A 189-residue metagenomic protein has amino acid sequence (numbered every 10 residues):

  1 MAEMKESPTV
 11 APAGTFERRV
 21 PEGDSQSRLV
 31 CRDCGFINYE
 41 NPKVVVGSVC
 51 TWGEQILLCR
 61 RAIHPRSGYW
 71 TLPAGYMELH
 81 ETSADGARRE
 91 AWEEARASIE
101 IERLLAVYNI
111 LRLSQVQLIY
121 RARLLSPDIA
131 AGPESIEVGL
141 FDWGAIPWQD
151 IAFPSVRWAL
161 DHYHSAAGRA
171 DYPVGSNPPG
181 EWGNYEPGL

Functional and structural regions predicted by a protein language model:
M1-K5, P133-L189: Nudix hydrolase/Nudix homology domain
M1-R66, Y76-E93, A97-D128, R169-L189: N-terminal leader/linker segments that precede catalytic domains of diphosphate-processing enzymes
V49, G75-M77, T82, I110 (+4 more regions): Short capping/connector residues at structural and topological boundaries
T71: Glycine-rich active-site/cofactor-binding loop and its immediate structural neighborhood
A74, A87, S114, Y120 (+3 more regions): Hydrophobic alpha-helical segments
